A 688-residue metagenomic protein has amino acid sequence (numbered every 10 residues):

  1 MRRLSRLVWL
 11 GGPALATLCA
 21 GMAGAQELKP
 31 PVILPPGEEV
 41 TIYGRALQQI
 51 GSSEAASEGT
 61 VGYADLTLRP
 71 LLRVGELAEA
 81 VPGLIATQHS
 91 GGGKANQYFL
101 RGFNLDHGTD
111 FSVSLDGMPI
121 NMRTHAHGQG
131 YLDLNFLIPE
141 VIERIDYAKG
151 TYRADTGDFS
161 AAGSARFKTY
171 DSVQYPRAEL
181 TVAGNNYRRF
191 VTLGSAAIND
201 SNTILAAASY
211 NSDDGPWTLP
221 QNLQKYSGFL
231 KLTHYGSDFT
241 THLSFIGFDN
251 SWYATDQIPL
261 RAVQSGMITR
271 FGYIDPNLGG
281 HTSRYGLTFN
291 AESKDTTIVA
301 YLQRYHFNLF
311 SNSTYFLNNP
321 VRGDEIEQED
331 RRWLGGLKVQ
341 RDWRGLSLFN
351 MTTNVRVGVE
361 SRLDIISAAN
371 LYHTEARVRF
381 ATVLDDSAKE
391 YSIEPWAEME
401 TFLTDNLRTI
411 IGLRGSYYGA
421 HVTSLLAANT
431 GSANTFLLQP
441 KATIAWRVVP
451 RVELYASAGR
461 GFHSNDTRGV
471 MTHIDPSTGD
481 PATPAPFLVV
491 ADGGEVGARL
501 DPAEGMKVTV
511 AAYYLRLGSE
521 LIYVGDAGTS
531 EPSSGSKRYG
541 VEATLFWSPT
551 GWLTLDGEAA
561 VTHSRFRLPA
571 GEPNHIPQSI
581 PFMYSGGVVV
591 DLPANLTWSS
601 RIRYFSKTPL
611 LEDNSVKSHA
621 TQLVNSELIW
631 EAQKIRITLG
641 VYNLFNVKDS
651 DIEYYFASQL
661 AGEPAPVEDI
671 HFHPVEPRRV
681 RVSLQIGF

Functional and structural regions predicted by a protein language model:
P36-R69, K94-Q97, H125: N-terminal periplasmic "start-of-domain" segments of outer-membrane beta-barrel proteins
Y43, G75-M122: Extracytoplasmic beta-strand/coil segments of soluble accessory domains associated with Gram-negative outer-membrane
P119-K149, K168, A485: Short acidic/polar hinge/loop motifs at secondary-structure boundaries that mediate gating or recognition
R177, V182-S212, W217-T255, L278-E292 (+5 more regions): Transmembrane beta-barrel wall of Gram-negative outer-membrane proteins
T192, N290-S293, T297-S313, R447 (+3 more regions): Membrane-embedded beta-barrel scaffold of Gram-negative outer-membrane proteins
Y235-F248, G280-L425, A445-R447, M506-A512 (+1 more regions): Face-selective signature of the C-terminal outer-membrane beta-barrel domain
D342-R344, D405, T409, Y418 (+4 more regions): Gram-negative outer-membrane beta-barrel transporters
Y513, K607, W630-F688: C-terminal beta-signal and adjacent terminal beta-strands/loops of Gram-negative outer-membrane beta-barrel proteins
